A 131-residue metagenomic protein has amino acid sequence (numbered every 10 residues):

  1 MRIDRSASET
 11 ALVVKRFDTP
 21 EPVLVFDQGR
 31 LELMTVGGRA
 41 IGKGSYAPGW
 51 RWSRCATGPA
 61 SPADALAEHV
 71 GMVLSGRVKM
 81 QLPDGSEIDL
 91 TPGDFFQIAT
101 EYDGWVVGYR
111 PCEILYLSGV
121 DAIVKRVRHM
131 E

Functional and structural regions predicted by a protein language model:
M1-S45, S53, H129-E131: A short, N-terminal "cap"/entry segment at the start of jelly-roll beta-barrel domains of the cupin/DSBH fold
L33, K79, D103-W105: Residue-level detector of beta-strand face positions
R39, G58-D84: Glycine- and acidic-residue-biased ligand/ion/polar-headgroup-sensing regions
G42, S86-I88, E113: Short beta-strand segments
K43-D64: Conserved short histidine dyad/triad with adjacent acidic residue
G44-Y46, G71, F96: Conserved GNAT-family N-acetyltransferase fold
L82-E101: Short acidic-glycine-tyrosine-enriched beta hairpin
A99-V124: Ligand-binding loop in jelly-roll beta-barrel domains
